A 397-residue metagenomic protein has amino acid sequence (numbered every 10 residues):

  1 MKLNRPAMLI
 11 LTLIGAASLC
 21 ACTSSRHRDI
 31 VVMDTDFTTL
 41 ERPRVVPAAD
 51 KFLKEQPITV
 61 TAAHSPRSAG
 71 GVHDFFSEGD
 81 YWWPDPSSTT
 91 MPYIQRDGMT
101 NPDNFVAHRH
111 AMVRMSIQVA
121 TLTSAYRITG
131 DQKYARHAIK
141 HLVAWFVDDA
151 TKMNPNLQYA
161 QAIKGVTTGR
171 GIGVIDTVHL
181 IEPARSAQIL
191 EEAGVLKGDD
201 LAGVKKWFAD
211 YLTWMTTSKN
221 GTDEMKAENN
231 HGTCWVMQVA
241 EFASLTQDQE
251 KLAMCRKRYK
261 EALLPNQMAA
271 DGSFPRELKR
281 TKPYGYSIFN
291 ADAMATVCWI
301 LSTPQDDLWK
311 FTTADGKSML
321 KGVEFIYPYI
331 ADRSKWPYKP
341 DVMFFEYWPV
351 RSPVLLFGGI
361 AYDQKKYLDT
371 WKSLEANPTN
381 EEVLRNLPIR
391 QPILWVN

Functional and structural regions predicted by a protein language model:
M1-I10: Bacterial N-terminal signal peptides that target proteins for export
I10-S18: Bacterial N-terminal signal peptides
T23-T222, K257, I300-Q305, K310-N397: Extracellular glycan-targeting catalytic surfaces
Q118-I128, W235-F242, M294-A295: Alpha-helical scaffold elements that line and support the substrate/ligand-binding pocket of soluble hydrolases
D176, G232-T233, S287: An alpha-helical repeat/solenoid feature that recognizes helix-turn-helix modules
W207-A243, Q249: Loop-centered beta-sheet repeat module
M237, E241-P337: Long, repeat-rich segments with strong aromatic
